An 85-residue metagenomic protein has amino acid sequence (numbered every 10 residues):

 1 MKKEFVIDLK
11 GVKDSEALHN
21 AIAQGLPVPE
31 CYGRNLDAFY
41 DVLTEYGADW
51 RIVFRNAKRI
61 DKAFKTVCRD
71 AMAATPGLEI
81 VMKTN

Functional and structural regions predicted by a protein language model:
M1-N85: Positively charged, polar, low-complexity stretches
